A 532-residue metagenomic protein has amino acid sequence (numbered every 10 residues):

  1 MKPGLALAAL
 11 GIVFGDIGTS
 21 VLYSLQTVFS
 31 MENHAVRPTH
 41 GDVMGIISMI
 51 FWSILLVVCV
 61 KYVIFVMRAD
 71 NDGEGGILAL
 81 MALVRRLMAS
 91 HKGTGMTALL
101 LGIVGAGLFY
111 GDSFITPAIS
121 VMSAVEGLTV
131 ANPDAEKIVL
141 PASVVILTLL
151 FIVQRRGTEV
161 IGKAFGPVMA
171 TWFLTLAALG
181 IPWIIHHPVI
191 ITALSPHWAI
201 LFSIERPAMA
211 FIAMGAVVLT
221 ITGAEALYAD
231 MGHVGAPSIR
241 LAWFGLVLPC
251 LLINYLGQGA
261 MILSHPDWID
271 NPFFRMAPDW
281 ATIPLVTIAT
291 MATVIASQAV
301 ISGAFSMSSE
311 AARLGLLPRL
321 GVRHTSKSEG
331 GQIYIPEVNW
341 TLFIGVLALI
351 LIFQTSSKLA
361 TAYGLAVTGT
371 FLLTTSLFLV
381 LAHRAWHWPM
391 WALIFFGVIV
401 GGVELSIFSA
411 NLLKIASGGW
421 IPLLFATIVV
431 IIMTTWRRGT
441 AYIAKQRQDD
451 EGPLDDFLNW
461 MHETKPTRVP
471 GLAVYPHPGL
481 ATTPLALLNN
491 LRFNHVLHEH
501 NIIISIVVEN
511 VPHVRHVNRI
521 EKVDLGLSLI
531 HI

Functional and structural regions predicted by a protein language model:
M1-I530: The structured alpha-helical core of multi-pass membrane proteins
